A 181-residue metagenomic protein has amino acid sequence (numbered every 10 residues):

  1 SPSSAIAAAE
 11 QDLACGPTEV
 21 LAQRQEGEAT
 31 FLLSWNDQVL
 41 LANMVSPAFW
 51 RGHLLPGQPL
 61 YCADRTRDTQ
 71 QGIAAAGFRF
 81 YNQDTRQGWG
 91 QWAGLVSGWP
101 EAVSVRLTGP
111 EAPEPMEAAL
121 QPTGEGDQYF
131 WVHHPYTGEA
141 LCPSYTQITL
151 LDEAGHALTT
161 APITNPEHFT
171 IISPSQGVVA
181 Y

Functional and structural regions predicted by a protein language model:
S1-T69, N165-E167, I172-Y181: Extracytoplasmic low-complexity, Pro/Thr/Ser/Ala/Gly-rich segments that lie immediately after a secretion/anchoring
P17-Q23, A75-D84, A119-Q121: Short amphipathic beta-strand and strand-loop transition segments with alternating hydrophobic
V20, P56, Y61, A76 (+4 more regions): Intrinsically disordered, low-complexity, compositionally biased regions/tails
E26-E28, S34-L41, F78-W99: Short, surface-exposed binding/anchoring microloops in extracellular/periplasmic proteins
A29, A76-F78, Q128, E167: Short non-domain terminal segments
D64-A93, S175-V178: Extracellular ectodomain segments of secreted/surface proteins
Q87-W89, W99-Y181: Ser/Thr-rich low-complexity repeats and stalk/linker segments
